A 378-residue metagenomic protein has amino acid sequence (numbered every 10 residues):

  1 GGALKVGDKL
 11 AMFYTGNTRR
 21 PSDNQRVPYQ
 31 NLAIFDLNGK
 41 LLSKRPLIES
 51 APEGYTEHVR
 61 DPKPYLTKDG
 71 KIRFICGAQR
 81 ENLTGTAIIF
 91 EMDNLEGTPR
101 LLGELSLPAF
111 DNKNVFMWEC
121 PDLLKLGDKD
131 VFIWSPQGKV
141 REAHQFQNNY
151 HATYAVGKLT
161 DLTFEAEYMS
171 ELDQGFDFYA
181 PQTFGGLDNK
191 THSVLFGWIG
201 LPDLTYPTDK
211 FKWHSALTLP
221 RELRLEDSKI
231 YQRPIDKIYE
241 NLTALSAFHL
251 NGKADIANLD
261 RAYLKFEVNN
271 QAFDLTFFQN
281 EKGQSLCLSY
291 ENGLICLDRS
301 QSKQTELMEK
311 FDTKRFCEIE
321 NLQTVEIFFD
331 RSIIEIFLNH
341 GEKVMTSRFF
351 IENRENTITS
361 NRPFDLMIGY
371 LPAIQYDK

Functional and structural regions predicted by a protein language model:
G1-D61, Y65-K113, K125-Q174, N189-H192 (+3 more regions): Beta-rich carbohydrate-recognition and catalytic domains
V59-D61, W118-C120, F178-A180: Conserved positions at the start
Y150-K378: Beta-rich accessory regions
